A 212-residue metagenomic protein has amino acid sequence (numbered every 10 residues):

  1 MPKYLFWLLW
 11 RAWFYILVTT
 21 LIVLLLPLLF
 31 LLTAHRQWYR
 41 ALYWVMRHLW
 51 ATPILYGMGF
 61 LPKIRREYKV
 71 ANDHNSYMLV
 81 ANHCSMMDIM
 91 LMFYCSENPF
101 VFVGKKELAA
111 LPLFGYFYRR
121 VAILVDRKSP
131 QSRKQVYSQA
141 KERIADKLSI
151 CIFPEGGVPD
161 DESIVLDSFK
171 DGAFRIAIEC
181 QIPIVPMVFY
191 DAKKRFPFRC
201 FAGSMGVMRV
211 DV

Functional and structural regions predicted by a protein language model:
M1-T33, K69-N72: Membrane-interfacial terminal anchoring regions of lipid-handling membrane enzymes
I22, L26-V45, L55-G57, N72-P130: Catalytic core of membrane glycerolipid acyltransferases/transacylases, capturing the structured, soluble-facing
M58-R65, R133-K134, A192-R195: Short gly/ser/thr-rich secondary-structure transition/capping motifs
I64, L79, F102, V210-V212: Generic preference for hydrophobic
S76-M78, S149-F153: Residue-level preference for the first positions of well-ordered beta-strands
H83-S85, E155-P159: Short glycine-rich anion-binding loops that position phosphate/pyrophosphate groups of nucleotides and phosphorylated
L113-Y116, L148-C151, D160-V212: A cross-family acyltransferase "interaction/gating" segment
K134-A140: Anionic-ligand binding region
